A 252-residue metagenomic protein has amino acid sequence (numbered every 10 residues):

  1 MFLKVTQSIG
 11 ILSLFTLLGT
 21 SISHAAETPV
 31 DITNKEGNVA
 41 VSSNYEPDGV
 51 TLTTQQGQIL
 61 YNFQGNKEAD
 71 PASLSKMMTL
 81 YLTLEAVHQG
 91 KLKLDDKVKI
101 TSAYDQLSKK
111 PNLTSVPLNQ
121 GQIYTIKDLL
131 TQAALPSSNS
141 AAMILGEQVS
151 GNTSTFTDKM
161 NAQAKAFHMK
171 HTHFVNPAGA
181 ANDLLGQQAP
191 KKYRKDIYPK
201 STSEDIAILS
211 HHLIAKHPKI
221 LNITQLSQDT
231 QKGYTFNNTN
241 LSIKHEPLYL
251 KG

Functional and structural regions predicted by a protein language model:
F2-H24: Sec-dependent N-terminal signal peptides of Gram-positive bacterial secreted proteins and lipoproteins
S23-L74, E85-D95, T157: Beta-lactamase-like hydrolase cores
N34-G37, V41-Y45, E147-G252: Penicillin-recognizing serine hydrolase domain
Y61-L82, L94-T101, Q120-Q132: Short active-site loop at a secondary-structure junction that contains or immediately precedes the catalytic residue(s)
P71, S75, L80, L84 (+7 more regions): Extracytoplasmic/secreted envelope proteins and their assembly/folding machinery, especially bacterial periplasmic
E85-A103, H217-L226: Short, well-structured active-site flanking segments
L94-P111, G179-D183, S227-Q231: Acidic helix-start/capping segments at beta-turn-to-alpha-helix junctions
Q106-M143, N237-K251: Conserved catalytic neighborhood of penicillin-recognizing serine enzymes
